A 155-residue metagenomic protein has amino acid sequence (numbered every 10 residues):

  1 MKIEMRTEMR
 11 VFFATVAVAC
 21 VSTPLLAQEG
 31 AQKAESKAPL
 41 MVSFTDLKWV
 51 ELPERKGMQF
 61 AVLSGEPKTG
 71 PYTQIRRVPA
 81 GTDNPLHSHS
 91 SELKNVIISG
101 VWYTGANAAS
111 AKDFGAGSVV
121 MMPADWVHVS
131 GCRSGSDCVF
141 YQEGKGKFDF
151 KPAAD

Functional and structural regions predicted by a protein language model:
K2-F13: Bacterial N-terminal signal peptides that target proteins for export
S22-P24: N-terminal signal peptide c-region/cleavage motif recognized by signal peptidases
Q28-Y72, K112, D155: A short, N-terminal "cap"/entry segment at the start of jelly-roll beta-barrel domains of the cupin/DSBH fold
E66-K68, N107-D125: Short acidic-glycine-tyrosine-enriched beta hairpin
T69-H89, M121-D125: Conserved short histidine dyad/triad with adjacent acidic residue
P79-T82, H89-A108: Glycine- and acidic-residue-biased ligand/ion/polar-headgroup-sensing regions
N84-L86, T104-G105, V127-S134: Short beta-strand His + acidic residue motifs that chelate non-heme Fe in jelly-roll/DSBH and cupin folds
A124-F148: Ligand-binding loop in jelly-roll beta-barrel domains
